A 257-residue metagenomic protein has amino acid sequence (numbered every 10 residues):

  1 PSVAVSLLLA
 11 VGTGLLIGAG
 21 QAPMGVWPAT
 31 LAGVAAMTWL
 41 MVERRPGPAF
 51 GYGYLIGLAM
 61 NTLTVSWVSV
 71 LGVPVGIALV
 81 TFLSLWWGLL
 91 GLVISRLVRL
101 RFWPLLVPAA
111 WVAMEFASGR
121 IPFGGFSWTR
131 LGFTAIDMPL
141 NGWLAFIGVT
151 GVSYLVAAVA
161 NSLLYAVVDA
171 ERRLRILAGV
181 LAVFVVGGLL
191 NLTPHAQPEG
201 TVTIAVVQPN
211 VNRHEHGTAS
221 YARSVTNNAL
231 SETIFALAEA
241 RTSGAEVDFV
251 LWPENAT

Functional and structural regions predicted by a protein language model:
P1-L192: Membrane-embedded alpha-helical bundles of multi-pass enzymes that act on lipidic or dolichyl-linked glycan substrates
N191-T257: Soluble catalytic regions of membrane-associated enzymes that act on cell-envelope and secretory-pathway components
